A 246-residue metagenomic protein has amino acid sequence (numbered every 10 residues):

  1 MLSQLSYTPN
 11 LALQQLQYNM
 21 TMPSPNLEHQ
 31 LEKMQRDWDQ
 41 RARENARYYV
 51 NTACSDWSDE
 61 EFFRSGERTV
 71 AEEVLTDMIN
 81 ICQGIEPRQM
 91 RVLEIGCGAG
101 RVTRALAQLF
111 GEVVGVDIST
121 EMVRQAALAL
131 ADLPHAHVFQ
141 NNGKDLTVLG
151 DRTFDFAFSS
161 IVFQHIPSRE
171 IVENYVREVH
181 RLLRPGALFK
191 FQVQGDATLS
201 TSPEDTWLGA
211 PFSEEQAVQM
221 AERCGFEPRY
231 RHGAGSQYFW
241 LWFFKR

Functional and structural regions predicted by a protein language model:
S3-L5: Short, positively charged low-complexity motifs
N10-L146, R169-E170, L188-R246: Class I (Rossmann-like) S-adenosyl-L-methionine-dependent methyltransferase catalytic domain, capturing the SAM-binding
R124, S160-Q164, R177: Internal, well-ordered alpha-helical scaffold/interface segments that support domain packing or protein-protein contacts
T147-A157: A short acidic, Gly/Pro-enriched loop at the edge of an enzyme's catalytic core that lines a small-molecule cofactor
F156-E170: A short SAM/SAH-binding and catalytic strip from SAM-dependent methyltransferases
E173-P185: A short glycine-rich, Lys/Arg-flanked "PGG" loop and its adjoining helix->strand segment in the class I
